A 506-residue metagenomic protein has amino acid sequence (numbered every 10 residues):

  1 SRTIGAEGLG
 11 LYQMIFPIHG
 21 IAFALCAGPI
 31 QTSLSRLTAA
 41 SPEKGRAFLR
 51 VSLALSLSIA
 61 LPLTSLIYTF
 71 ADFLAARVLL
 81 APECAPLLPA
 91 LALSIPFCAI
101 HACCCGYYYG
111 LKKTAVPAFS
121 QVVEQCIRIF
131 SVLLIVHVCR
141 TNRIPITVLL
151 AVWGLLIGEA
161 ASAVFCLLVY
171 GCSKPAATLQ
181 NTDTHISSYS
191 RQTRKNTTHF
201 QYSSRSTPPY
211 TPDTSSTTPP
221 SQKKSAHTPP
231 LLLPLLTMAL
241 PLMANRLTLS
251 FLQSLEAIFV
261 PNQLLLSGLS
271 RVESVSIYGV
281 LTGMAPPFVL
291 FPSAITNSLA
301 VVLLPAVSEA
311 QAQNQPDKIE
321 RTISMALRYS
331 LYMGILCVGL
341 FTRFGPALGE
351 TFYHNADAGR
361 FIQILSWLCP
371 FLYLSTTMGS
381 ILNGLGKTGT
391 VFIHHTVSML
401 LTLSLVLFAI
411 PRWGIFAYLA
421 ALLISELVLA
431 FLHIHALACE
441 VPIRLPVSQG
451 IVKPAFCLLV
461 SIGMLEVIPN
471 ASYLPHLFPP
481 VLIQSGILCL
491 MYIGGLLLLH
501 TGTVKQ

Functional and structural regions predicted by a protein language model:
A27-P42, V289-Q315, E320: Helix-loop junctions and terminal segments of transmembrane helices in multi-pass membrane transport/translocation
G28-D72, P86-L87, A99, K318-C337: Membrane-water interface segments that mark the loop-to-transmembrane alpha-helix transition
L61-L247, F251: Hydrophobic transmembrane helix module of multi-pass membrane transport proteins
F73-L91, S324, F341-L372, T376: Interfacial segments at transmembrane-helix termini and the short loops linking adjacent helices
C98-S120, W367-V397: Membrane-interface junctions at transmembrane-helix termini in multi-pass inner-membrane proteins
A115, C126-V164, L168-V169, G389 (+4 more regions): Membrane-interface helix-loop junctions in multi-pass transport and translocation proteins
G158, S162, C166, Y170 (+1 more regions): Transmembrane helical elements of multi-pass membrane transporters/channels
Q180-S190, N196-D213, T217-T218, E466-Q506: Membrane-proximal transmembrane or re-entrant/amphipathic helices at the cytosolic face
